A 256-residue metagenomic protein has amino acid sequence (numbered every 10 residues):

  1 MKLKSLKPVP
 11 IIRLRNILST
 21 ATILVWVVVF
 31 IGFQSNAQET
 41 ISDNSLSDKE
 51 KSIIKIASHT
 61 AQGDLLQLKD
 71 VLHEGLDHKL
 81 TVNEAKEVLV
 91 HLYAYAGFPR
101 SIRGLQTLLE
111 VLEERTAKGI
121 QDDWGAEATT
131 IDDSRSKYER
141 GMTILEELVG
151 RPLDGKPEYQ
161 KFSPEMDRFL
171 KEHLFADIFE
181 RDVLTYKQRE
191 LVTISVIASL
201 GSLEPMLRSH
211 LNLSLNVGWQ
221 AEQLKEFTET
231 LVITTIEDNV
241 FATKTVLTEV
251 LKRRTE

Functional and structural regions predicted by a protein language model:
M1-R15: N-terminal secretory signal peptides that target proteins for export/translocation
T20-G32: Bacterial N-terminal signal peptides
A37-K49, A61-H78, N83-E84, Y93 (+5 more regions): Acidic, glycine/proline-rich low-complexity segments that act as flexible tails and inter-domain linkers
E50-Q62, Q188-L203: Amphipathic, charged-and-aliphatic alpha-helical interface segments that function as noncatalytic docking
K51-I56, V88-A94, T193-S195, F227-L231: Alpha-helical scaffold segments that form or flank carboxylate-/histidine-based iron centers
L203-N212, K225: Short conserved catalytic/interaction loops centered on acidic-Pro-aromatic/His motifs
V217-Q223: Long amphipathic all-alpha helical oligomerization modules
